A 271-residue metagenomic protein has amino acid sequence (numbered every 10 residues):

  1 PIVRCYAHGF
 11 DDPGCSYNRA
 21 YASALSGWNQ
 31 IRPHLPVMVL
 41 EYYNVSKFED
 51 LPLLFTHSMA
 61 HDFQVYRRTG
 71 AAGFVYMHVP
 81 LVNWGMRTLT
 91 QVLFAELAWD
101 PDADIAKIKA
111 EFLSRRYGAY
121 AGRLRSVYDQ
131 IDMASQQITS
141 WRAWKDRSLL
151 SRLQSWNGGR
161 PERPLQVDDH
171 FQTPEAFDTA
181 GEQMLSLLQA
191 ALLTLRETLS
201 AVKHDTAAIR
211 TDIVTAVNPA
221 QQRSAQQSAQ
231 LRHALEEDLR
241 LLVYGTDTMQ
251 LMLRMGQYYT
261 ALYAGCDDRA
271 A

Functional and structural regions predicted by a protein language model:
P1-K109, R115-R116, E182-L185, Q189 (+3 more regions): Catalytic-core regions of glycoside hydrolase
E41, T69-G70, E96-A271: Catalytic domains of carbohydrate-active enzymes that cleave complex glycans
